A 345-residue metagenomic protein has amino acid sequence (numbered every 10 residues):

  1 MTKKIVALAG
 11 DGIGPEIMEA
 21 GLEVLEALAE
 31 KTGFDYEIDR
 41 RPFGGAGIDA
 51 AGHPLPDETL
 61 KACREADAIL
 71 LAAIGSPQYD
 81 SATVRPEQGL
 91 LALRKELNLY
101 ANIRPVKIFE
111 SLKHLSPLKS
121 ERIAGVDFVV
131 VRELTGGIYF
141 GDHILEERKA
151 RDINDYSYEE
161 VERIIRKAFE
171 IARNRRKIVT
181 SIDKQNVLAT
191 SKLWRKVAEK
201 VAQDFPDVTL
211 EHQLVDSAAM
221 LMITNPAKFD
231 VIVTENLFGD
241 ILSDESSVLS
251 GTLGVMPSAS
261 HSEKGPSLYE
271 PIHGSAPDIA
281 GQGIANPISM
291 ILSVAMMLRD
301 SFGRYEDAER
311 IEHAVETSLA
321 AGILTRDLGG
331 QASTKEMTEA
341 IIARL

Functional and structural regions predicted by a protein language model:
V6-E23, A27-A29, E147-D216, K228: Glycine-rich phosphate/diphosphate-binding loop of Rossmann-like nucleotide-binding domains
D11-G14, D67, V131, A168 (+5 more regions): Buried hydrophobic positions in well-ordered alpha/beta secondary-structure cores of metabolic enzymes
G21, L25, A198, M290-S301 (+1 more regions): Buried hydrophobic packing segments
G33-D57, M222: N-terminal beta-loop-helix "entrance" segment that forms/cooperates in small-molecule cofactor or anionic ligand
G45-I48, H114, M222-I323: Glycine-rich phosphate/nucleotide-binding loop
D49-N154, L237: N-terminal glycine-rich phosphate/adenylate-binding segment common to multiple enzyme folds
S111, Q213-M220: Short acidic loop-to-helix transition motifs that present clustered carboxylates
T135-S181, Q185-V187, F205, R310 (+1 more regions): Glycine-rich phosphate/pyrophosphate-binding loop and the adjoining helix
